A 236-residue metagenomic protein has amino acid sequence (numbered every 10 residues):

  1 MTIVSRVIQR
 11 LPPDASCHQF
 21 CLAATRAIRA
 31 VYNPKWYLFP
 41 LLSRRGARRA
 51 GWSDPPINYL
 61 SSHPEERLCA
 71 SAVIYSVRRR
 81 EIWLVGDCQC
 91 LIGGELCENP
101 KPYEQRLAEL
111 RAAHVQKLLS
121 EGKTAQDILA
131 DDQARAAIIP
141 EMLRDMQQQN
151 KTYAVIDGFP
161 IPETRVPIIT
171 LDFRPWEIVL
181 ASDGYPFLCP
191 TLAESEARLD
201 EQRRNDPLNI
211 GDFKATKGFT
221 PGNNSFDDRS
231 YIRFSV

Functional and structural regions predicted by a protein language model:
M1-V236: PP2C/PPM-type serine/threonine phosphatase catalytic domain
